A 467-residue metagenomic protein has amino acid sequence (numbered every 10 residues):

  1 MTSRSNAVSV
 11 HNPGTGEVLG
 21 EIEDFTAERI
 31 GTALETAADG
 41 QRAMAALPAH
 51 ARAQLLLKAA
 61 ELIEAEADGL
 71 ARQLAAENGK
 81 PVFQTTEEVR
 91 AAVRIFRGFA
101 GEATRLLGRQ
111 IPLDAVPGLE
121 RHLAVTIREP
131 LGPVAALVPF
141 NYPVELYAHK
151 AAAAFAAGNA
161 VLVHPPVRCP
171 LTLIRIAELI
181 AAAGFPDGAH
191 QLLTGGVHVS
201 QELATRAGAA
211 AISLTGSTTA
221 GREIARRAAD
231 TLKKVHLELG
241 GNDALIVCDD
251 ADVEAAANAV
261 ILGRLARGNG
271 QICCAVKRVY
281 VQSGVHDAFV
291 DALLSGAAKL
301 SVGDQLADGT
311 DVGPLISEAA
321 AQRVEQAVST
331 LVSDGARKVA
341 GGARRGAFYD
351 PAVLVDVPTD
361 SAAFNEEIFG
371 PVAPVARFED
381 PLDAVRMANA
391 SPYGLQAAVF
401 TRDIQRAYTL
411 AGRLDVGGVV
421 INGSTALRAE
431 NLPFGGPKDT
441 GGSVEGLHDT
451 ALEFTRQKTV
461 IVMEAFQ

Functional and structural regions predicted by a protein language model:
M1-H122: N-terminal Rossmann-like NAD(P)+-binding subdomain of aldehyde/semialdehyde dehydrogenases
S5-V8, V276, L395: Short loop/turn microsegments at loop-to-beta-strand junctions
N12-E21, A209, I246, S301 (+2 more regions): Conserved C-terminal structural/oligomerization subdomain of aldehyde/semialdehyde dehydrogenase
G16, A37, R52, L74 (+10 more regions): Residue-level signal for inorganic ion chemistry
V18-F25, D39-A46, A135-A136, L245-C248 (+5 more regions): Short, well-ordered beta-strand elements within core beta-sheets of diverse protein domains
A38-Q41, A45, A60-A67, A71 (+18 more regions): Structural signal for hydrophobic packing residues in well-ordered secondary-structure cores of soluble enzyme domains
P112-A255, F378: Rossmann-like NAD(P) dinucleotide-binding subdomain of oxidoreductase/dehydrogenase enzymes
A211, T219-P358, I421: ALDH superfamily catalytic-core signature
